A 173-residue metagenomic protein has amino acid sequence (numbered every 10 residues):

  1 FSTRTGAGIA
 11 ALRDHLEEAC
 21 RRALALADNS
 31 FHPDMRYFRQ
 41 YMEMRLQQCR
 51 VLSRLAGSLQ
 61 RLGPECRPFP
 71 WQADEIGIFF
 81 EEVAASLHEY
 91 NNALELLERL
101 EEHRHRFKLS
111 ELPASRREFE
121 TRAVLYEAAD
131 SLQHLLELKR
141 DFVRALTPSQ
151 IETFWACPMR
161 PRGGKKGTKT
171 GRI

Functional and structural regions predicted by a protein language model:
F1-F38: Non-transmembrane accessory domains of multi-pass membrane transporters/channels
R36-M159, I173: Soluble C-terminal extramembrane regulatory/interaction domains of multi-pass membrane proteins
R160-G164: Short, low-complexity, intrinsically disordered N-terminal modules that encode targeting/processing signals
K165-T170: Polybasic, lysine-rich low-complexity intrinsically disordered segments
